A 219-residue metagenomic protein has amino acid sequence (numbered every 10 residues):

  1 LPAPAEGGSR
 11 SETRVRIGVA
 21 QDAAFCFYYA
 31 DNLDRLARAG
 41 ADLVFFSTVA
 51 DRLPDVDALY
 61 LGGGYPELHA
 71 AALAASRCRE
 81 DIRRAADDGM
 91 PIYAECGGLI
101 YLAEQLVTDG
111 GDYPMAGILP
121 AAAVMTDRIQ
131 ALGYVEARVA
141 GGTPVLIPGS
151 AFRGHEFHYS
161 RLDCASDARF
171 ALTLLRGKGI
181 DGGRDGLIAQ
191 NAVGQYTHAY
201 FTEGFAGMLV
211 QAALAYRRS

Functional and structural regions predicted by a protein language model:
L1-R16, V124-S219: Amide-donor transfer/coupling interface in amidating biosynthetic enzymes
T13-R16, A39-D42, D57, D88-M90 (+3 more regions): Structural beta-strand/beta-sheet cores of well-ordered domains, especially the beta-sheet scaffolds that support
V15-A85: Phosphate-binding active sites in nucleotide-utilizing proteins
A20-D22, T48, G62-G64, E104 (+3 more regions): Fold-independent oxyanion-binding glycine-rich loops and adjacent beta-strand/coil segments at enzyme active sites
C26-F27, R52, E67-H69, Y101-L102 (+3 more regions): Flexible loop/turn segments at secondary-structure boundaries
F27, D31-R38, R77, M90 (+4 more regions): Conserved active-site and cofactor/substrate-binding residues in soluble primary-metabolism enzymes
L43, Y65-P144, L209: Cysteine-nucleophile active-site neighborhood
L59, E95, A116, F157 (+1 more regions): Hydrophobic, well-ordered secondary-structure elements that form the walls of internal hydrophobic environments
